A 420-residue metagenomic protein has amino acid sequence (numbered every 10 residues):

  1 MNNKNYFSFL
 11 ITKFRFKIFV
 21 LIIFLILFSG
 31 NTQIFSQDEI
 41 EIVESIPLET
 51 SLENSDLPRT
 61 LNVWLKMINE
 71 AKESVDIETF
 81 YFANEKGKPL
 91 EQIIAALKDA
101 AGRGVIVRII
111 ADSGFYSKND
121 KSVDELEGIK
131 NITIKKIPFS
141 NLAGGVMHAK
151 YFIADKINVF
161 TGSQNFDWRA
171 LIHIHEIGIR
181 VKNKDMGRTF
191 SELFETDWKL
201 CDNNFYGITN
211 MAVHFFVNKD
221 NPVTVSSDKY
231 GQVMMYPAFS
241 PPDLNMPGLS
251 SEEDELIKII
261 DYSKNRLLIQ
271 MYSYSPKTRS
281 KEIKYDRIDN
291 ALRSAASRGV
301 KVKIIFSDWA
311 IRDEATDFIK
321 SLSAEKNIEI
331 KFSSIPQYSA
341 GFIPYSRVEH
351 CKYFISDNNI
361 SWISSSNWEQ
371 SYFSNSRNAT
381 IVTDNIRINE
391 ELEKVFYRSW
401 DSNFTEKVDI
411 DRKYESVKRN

Functional and structural regions predicted by a protein language model:
M1-K4, G30, R293: Intrinsic-disorder/low-complexity regions
N2-V20: Bacterial N-terminal signal peptides that target proteins for export
K17-G30: Bacterial N-terminal signal peptides
T32-K135, F139-N420: Charged, low-complexity intrinsically disordered terminal segments
